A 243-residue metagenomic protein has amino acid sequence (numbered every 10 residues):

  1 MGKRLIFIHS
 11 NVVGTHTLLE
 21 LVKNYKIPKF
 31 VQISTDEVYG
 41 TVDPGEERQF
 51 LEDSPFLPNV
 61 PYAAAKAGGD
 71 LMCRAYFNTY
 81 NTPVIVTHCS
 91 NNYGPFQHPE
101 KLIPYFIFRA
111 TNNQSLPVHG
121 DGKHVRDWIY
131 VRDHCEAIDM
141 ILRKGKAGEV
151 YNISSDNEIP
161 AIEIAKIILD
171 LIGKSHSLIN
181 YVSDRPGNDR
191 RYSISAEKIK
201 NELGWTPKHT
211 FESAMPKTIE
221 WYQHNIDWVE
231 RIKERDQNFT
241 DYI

Functional and structural regions predicted by a protein language model:
M1-N92, K217-N225, R231-I243: N-terminal Rossmann-like NAD(P)+-binding domain of SDR-like oxidoreductases, especially those catalyzing
K3, T35-V38, E46, L102 (+3 more regions): Activation loop
V12-E20, E100, R132-C135, D139: Conserved active-site region of classical short-chain dehydrogenase/reductase
T15-H16, A67-R74, P104-I107, C135-E136 (+1 more regions): Conserved active-site helix of classical SDR/Rossmann-fold NAD(P)-dependent CH-OH oxidoreductases
T35-V38, D53-P55, P61, C89-F96 (+5 more regions): Active-site pre-Tyr helix/loop in NAD(P)-dependent dehydrogenases
T41-D43, F96, I162-I164: Short glycine-/acidic-enriched loop or helix-start segments at secondary-structure transitions that form or flank
P58-A65, P95, P99, I103 (+1 more regions): The catalytic Tyr-centered alpha-helix of NAD(P)H-dependent dehydrogenases
P104, A110-I243: C-terminal substrate-binding subdomain of Rossmann-fold SDR/epimerase-dehydratase oxidoreductases
